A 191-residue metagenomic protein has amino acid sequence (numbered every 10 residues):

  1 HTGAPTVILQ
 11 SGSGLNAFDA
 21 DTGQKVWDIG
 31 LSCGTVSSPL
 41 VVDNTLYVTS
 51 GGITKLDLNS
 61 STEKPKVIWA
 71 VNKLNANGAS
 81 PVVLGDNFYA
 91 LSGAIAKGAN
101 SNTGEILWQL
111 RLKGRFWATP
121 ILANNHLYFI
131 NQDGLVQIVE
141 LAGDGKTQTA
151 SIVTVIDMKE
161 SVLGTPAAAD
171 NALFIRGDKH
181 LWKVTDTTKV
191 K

Functional and structural regions predicted by a protein language model:
H1-K191: Noncatalytic, solvent-exposed loop/strand surfaces of beta-propeller-type extracellular/periplasmic domains
